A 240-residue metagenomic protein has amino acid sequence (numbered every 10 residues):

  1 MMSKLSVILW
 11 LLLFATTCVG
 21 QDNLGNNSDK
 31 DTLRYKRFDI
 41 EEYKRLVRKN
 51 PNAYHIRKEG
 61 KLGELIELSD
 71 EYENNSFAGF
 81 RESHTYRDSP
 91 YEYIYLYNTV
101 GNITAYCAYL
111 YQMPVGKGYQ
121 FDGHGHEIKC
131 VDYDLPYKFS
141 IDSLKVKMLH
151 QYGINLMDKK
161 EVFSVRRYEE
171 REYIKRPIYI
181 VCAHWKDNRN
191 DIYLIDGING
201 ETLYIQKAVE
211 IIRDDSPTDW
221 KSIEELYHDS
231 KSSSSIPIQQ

Functional and structural regions predicted by a protein language model:
M1-N27: Bacterial Sec-dependent N-terminal signal peptides
G20-Q240: Glycine/tyrosine- and acidic-biased, solvent-exposed loop/turn segments at the edges of beta-strands
